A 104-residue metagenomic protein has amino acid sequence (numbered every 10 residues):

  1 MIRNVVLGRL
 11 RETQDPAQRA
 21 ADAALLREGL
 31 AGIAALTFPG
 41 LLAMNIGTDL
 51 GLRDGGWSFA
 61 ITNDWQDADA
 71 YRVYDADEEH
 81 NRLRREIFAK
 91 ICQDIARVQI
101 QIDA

Functional and structural regions predicted by a protein language model:
M1-S58, Q66-V73, Q99-A104: Short S/T/G/P-rich N-terminal loop/turn motif that feeds into the first structured element of a domain
A35-F38, E79, C92-A96: Generic structural signal for secondary-structure transition and capping sites
D64-W65, I91: Conserved catalytic core of Hanks-type protein kinase domains
Y71-D77, N81-K90: C-terminal structural segments of small proteins and small subunits
E86-A104: Charge-dense polyanion-binding interfaces
